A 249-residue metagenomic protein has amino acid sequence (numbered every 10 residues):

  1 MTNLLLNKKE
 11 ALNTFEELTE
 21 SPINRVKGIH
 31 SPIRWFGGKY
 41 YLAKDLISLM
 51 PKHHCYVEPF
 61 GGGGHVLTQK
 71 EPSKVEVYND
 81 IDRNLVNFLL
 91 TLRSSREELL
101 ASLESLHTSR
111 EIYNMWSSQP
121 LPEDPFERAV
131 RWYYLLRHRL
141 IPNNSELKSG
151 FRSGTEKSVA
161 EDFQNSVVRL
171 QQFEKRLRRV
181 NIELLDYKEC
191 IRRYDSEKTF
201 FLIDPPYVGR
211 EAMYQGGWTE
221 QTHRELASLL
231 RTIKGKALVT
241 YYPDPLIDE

Functional and structural regions predicted by a protein language model:
T2-Y41, L49, R93-L202, P206-M213 (+3 more regions): SAM-dependent nucleic-acid methyltransferase catalytic core
K44, T68, N87, R192 (+1 more regions): Alpha-helical elements of the RecA-like P-loop NTPase motor core of helicases
S48-Q119: SAM cofactor-binding core of SAM-dependent methyltransferases, primarily the Rossmann-like beta-alpha-beta module
F60, P205, Y241: A cross-domain feature marking catalytic cores of carbohydrate-active enzymes and several ubiquitous metabolic/repair
K70-P72, L90, D195-S196, Y214-Q215 (+1 more regions): Short amphipathic alpha-helical segments
W218-R224: Charged helix-capping and loop-helix junction motifs
G235-T240: Conserved beta-strand signature within the Rossmann-like core of class I S-adenosyl-L-methionine
Y242-E249: Binuclear metal-ion centers of metallo-dependent hydrolases, dominated by the metallo-beta-lactamase
